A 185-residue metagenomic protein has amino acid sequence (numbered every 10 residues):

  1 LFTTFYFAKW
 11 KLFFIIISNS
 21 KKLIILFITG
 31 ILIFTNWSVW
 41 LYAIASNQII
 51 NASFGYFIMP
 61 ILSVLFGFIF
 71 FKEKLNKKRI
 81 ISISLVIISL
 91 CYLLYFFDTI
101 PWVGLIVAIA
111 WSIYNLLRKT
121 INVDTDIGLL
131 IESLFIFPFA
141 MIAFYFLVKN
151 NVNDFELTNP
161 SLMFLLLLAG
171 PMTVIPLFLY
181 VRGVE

Functional and structural regions predicted by a protein language model:
L1, N51, I113-I136: Juxtamembrane helix-loop-helix junctions in multi-pass membrane proteins
F2-L26, K77, L129, L134-L166 (+1 more regions): Membrane-interface interhelical linkers
G30, F34-S38, P60-L65, S112 (+1 more regions): Hydrophobic/small/kink-forming positions within alpha-helical transmembrane segments of polytopic membrane proteins
S38-G55, F178-E185: Structural motif at transmembrane-helix junctions in multi-pass transporters
Y42, M59-K78: C-terminal transmembrane-helix exit sites in multi-pass transporters
Y42-N47, K72, Y92-W102, V123 (+1 more regions): Membrane-interface helix caps and helix-loop-helix hairpins in membrane proteins
A43-I44, I69-F71, I121, G128 (+1 more regions): Hydrophobic/aromatic residues within transmembrane alpha-helices of multi-pass small-molecule transporters
K78-L94, V107-I109: Hydrophobic transmembrane alpha-helices of multi-pass small-molecule transport proteins
